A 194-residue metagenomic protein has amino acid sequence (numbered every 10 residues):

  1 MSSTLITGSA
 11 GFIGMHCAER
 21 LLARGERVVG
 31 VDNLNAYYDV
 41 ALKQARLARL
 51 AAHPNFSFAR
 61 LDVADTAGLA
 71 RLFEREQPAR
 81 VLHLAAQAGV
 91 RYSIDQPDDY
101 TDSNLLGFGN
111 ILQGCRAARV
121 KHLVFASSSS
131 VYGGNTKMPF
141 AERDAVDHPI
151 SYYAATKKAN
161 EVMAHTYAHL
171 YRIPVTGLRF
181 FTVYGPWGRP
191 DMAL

Functional and structural regions predicted by a protein language model:
M1-V183: N-terminal Rossmann-like NAD(P)+-binding domain of SDR-like oxidoreductases, especially those catalyzing
K158, V183-L194: Glycine/proline-rich active-site loop of Rossmann-fold NAD(P)-dependent oxidoreductases
